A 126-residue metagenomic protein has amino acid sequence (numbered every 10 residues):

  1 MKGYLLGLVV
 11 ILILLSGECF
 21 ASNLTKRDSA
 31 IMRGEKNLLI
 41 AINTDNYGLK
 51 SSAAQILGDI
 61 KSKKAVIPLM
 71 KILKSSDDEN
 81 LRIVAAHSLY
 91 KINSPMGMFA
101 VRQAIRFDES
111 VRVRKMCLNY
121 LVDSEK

Functional and structural regions predicted by a protein language model:
M1-G7: Positively charged n-region of N-terminal signal peptides that target proteins for export
G7-S16: Bacterial N-terminal signal peptides
C19-A21: Boundary at the C-terminal end of the N-terminal hydrophobic targeting segment
R27-I42, S62-K74, S94-R106: Amphipathic alpha-helical scaffolding segments comprising HEAT/armadillo-like alpha-solenoid repeats
D45-N46, D77-D78, E109-S110: Short inter-helical turns and helix N-cap capping residues of alpha-solenoid HEAT/ARM repeat scaffolds
